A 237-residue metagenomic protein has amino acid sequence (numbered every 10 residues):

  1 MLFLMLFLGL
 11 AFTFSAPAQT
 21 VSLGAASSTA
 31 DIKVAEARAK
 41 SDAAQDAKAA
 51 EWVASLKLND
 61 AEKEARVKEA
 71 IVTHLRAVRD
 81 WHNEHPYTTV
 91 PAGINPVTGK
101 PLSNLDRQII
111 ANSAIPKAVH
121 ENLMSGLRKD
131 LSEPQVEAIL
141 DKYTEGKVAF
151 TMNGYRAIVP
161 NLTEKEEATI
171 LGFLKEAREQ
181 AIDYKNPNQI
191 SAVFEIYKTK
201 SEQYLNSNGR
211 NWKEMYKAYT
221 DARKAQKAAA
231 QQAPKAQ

Functional and structural regions predicted by a protein language model:
L2-T13: Bacterial N-terminal signal peptides
F14-A18: Sec/Tat signal peptide C-region and signal peptidase I cleavage site
Q19-Q237: Charge-rich (acidic/polar
